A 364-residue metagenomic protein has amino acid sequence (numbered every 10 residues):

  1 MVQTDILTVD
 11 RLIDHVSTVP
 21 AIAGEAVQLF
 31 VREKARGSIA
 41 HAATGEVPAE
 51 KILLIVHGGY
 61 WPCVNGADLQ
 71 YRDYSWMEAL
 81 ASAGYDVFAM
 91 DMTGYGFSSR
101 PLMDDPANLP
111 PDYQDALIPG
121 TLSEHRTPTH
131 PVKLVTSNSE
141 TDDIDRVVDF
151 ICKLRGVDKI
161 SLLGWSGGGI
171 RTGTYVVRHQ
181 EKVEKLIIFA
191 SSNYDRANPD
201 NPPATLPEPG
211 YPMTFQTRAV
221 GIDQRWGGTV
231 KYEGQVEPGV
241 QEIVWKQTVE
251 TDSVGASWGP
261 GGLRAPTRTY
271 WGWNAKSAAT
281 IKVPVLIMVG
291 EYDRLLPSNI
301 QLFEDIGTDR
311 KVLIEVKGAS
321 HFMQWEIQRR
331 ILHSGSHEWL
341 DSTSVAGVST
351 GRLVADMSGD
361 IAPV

Functional and structural regions predicted by a protein language model:
M1-P48: N-terminal cap/lid segment of alpha/beta-hydrolase-fold proteins
S38-A89, R100-L102: Short, surface-exposed "cap/lid" segments of acyl-processing enzymes
G66, M90-V132, H321: Glycine-rich "HGGG/HGxG" loop immediately N-terminal to the catalytic nucleophile of the alpha/beta-hydrolase
A116-K133, T141-K159: Conserved acidic catalytic loop of the alpha/beta-hydrolase fold
L154-A197: Conserved hydrolase catalytic core segment
R196-Y292, P297, V364: Alpha/beta-hydrolase
V289-K317: Conserved loop-alpha-helix segment in the C-terminal half of the alpha/beta-hydrolase fold that carries the catalytic
A319-R330: Catalytic histidine-centered segment of alpha/beta-hydrolase-like enzymes
